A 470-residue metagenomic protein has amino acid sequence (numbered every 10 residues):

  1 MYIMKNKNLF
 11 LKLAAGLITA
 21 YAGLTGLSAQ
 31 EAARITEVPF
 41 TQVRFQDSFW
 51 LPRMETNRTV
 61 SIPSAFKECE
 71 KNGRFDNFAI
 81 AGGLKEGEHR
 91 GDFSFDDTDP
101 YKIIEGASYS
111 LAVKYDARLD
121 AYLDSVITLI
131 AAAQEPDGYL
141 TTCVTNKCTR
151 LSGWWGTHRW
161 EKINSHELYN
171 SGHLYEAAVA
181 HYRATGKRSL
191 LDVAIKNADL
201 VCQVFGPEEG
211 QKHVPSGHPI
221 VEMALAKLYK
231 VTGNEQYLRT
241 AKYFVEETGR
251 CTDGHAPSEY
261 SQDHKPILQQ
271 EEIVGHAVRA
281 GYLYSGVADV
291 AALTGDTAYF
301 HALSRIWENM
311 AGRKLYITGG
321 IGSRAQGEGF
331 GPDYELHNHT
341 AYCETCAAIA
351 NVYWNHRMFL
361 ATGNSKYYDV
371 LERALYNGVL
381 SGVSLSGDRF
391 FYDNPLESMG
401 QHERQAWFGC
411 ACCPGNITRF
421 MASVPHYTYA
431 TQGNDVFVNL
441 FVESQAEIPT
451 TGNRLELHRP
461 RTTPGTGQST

Functional and structural regions predicted by a protein language model:
M1-E31: Bacterial Sec-dependent N-terminal signal peptides
Q30-T470: Glycan-recognition and catalytic cores of secretory/periplasmic carbohydrate-active enzymes
